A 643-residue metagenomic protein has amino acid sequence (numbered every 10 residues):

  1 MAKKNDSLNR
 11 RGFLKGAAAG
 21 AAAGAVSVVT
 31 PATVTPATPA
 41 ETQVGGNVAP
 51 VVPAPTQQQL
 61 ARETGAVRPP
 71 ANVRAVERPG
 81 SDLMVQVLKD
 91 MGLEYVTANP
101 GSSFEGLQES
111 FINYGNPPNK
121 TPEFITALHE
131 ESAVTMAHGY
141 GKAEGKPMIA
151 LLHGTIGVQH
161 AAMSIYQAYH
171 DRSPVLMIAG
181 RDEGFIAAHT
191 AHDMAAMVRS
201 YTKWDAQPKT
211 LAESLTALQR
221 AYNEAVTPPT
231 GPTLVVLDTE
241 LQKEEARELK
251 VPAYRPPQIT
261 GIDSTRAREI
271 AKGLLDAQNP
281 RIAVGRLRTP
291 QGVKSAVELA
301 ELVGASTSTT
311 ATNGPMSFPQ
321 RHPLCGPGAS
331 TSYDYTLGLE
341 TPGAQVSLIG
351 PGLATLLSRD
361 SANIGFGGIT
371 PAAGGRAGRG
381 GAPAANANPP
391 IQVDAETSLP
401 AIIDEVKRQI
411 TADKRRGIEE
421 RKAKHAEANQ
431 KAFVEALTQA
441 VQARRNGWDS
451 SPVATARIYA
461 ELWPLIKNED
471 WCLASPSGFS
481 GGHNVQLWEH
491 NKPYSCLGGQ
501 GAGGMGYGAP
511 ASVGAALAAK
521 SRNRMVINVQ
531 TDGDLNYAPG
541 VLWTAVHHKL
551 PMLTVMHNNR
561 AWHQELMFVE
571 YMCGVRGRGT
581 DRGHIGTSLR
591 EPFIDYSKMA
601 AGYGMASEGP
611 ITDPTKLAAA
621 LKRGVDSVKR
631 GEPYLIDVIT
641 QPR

Functional and structural regions predicted by a protein language model:
K4-D6, K15, A19-V26, A32-R416 (+3 more regions): N-terminal alpha/beta PP-like core and its mobile active-site loop of ThDP/TPP-dependent enzymes
V52-A75, A212, V236-L237, K272 (+4 more regions): Phosphate/pyrophosphate-binding active-site segments
S81-M84, K89, L107-F111, E427-A519: Active-site diphosphate/adenylate-binding microenvironment
V96, I282, T307, L462 (+3 more regions): Conserved hydrophobic/aromatic pocket- or pore-lining residues that grip, position, or stack substrates in active sites
L107, K243-R247, A373-G374, L437 (+2 more regions): Short acidic/His/Gly/Ser-rich catalytic and metal-binding motifs that mark active-site loops of diverse hydrolases
I186, S330, L399-P400, G482-P642: Thiamine diphosphate
R286-P290, V453, D534-N536: Active-site glycine- and acidic-residue-rich loops that bind and position anionic ligands or nucleotide-like cofactors
